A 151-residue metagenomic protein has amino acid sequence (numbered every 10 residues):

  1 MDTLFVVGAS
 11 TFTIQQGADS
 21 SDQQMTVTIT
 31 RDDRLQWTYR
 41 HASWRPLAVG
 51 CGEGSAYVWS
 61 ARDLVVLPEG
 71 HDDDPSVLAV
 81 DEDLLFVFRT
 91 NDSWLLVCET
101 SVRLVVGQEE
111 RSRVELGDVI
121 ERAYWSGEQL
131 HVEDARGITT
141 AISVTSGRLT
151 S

Functional and structural regions predicted by a protein language model:
M1-G17, Q36-G54, L78-S93, L116-Q129: Repeated scaffold domains used in trafficking and secretory/extracellular systems, primarily beta-propellers
V6, T11, Q15-S21, M25-I29 (+1 more regions): Eukaryotic assembly scaffold/adaptor repeat-domain signature, activating on surface loops/turns that link repeats
Q16-A18, V58-R62, N91, L96-S101 (+1 more regions): Beta-strand C-termini and the immediately following turn/loop, strongest in propeller blades
Q23-H41, R62-V80, T100-G117, G137-S151: Surface-exposed loop/turn elements that mediate protein-protein interactions on large endomembrane-trafficking
C51-G54, S60-L64: N-terminal, charged amphipathic alpha-helical interaction modules
Y124-E133, G137-A141: Low-complexity, intrinsically disordered Gly/Pro/Thr-rich segments
